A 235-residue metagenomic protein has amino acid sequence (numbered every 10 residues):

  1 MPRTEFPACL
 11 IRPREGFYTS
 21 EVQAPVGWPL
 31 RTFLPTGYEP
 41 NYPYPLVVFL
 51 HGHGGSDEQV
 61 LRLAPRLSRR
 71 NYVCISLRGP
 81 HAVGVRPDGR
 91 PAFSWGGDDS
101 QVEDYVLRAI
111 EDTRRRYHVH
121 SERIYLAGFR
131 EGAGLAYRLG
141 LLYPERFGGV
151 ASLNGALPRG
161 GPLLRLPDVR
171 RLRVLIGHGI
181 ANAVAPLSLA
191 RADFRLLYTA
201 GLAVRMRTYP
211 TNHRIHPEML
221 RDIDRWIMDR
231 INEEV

Functional and structural regions predicted by a protein language model:
M1-L46, G55, R191-R195, V204 (+3 more regions): A domain-start/cap signature at the N-terminus of enzymes
Y38-Y44, F49-V85: Short substrate-entry loop that stabilizes the transition state in hydrolases
H51, A127-F129, G179: Conserved alpha/beta-hydrolase "nucleophile elbow" surrounding the catalytic nucleophile
L61, E103, L107, P186-F194: Short, surface-exposed alpha-helical segments at coil->helix boundaries
G79-Q101: Cap/lid segment of the alpha/beta-hydrolase catalytic domain
W95-Y117: Alpha/beta-hydrolase active-site loop
E122-R170: Primarily recognizes the serine-hydrolase "nucleophile elbow" in alpha/beta-hydrolase and SGNH/GDSL folds
G149, G155-N232: The feature captures the conserved acid-bearing segment of alpha/beta-hydrolase catalytic domains
